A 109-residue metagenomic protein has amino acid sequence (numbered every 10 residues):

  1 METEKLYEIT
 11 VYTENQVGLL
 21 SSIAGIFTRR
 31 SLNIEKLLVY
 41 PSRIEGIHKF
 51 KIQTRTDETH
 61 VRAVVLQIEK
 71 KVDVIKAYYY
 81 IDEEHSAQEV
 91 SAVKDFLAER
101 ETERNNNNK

Functional and structural regions predicted by a protein language model:
M1-E8, Y12-I47, E58-K109: Long, contiguous binding/interaction regions
K51-R55: Amphipathic, charged alpha-helical scaffolds that flank and support histidine-based chemistry in signaling
